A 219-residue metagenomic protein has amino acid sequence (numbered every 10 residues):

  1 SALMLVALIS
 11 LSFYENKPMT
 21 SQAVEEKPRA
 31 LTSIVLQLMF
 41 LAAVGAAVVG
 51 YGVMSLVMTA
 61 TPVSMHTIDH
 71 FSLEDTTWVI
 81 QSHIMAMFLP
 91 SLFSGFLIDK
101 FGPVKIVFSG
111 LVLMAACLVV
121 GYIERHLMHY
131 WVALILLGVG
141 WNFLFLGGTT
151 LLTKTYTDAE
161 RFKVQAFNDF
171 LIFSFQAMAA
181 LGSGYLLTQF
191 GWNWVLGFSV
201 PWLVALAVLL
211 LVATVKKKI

Functional and structural regions predicted by a protein language model:
S1-S21, L209-T214: C-terminal membrane-cytosol helix-exit motif in multi-pass small-molecule transporters
E15-V44: Juxtamembrane intracellular "pre-TM" segments in multi-pass secondary transporters
L36-L56, I135: Pair of pore-lining "gating" transmembrane helices in MFS-fold secondary transporters
T59-V79: Short amphipathic helix-loop junctions that connect adjacent transmembrane helices in Major Facilitator Superfamily/SLC
P90-P103, L187: Helix-to-loop junctions at the C-terminal end of transmembrane segments in multipass secondary transporters
K105-V120, V200: Structural signature of the two symmetry-related core transmembrane helices
F143-T157: Intracellular juxtamembrane helix-capping segments at the cytosolic ends of symmetry-related transmembrane helices
Y156, E160-Q189: A late C-terminal transmembrane helix in Major Facilitator Superfamily
